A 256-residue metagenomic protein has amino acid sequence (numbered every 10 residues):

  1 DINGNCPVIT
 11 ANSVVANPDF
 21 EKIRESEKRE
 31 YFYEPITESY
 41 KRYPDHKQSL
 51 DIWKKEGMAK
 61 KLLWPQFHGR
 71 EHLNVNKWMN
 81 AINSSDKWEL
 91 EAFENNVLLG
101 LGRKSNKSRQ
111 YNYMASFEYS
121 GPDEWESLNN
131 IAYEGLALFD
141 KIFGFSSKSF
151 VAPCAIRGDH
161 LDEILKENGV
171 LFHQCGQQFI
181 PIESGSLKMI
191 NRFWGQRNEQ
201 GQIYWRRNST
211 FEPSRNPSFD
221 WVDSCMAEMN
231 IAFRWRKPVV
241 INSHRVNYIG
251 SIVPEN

Functional and structural regions predicted by a protein language model:
D1-W205, W221-S243, I249-N256: Catalytic alpha-helical scaffold of carbohydrate-active enzymes acting on polysaccharides/glycoconjugates
S209, R215: A conserved mid-domain beta-alpha-beta active-site/ligand-binding segment of alpha/beta enzyme cores
